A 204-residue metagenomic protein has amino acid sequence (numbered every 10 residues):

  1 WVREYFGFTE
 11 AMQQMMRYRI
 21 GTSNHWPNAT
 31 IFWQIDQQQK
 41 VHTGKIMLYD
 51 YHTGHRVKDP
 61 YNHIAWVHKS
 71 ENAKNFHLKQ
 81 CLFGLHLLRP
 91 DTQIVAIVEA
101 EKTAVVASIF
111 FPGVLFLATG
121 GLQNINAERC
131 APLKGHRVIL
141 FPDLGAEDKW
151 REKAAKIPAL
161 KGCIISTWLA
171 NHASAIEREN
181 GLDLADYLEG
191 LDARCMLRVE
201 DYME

Functional and structural regions predicted by a protein language model:
W1, Y18, Y49, Y61-H63 (+2 more regions): Aromatic side chains
W1-H42, L87-P90, M196-E204: TOPRIM metal-binding catalytic domain and adjacent DNA-binding surface shared by DnaG-type primases
G7, A65, L87, K156-A159: Short, conserved catalytic or adaptor-binding loops enriched in Gly and charged residues
S23, H52-H55, H172-R178: Low-complexity, polar-biased intrinsically disordered regions enriched in Pro/Ser/Thr/Gly
H25, I31-K134: Phosphate-handling DNA/RNA-contact segment within nucleic-acid enzymes
T92-Q93, E101-E204: TOPRIM fold recognition
